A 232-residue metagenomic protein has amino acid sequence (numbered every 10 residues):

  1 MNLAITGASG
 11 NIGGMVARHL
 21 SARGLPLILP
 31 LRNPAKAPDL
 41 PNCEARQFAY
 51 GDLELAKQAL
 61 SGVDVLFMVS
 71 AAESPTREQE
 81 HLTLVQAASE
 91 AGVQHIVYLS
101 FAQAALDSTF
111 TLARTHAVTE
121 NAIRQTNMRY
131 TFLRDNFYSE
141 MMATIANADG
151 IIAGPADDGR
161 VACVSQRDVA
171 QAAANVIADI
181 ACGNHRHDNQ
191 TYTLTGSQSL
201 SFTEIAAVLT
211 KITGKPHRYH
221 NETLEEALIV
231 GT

Functional and structural regions predicted by a protein language model:
M1-K36, L40, G51-E54, S61-V63 (+4 more regions): Oxidoreductase cofactor-interface core, primarily capturing Rossmann-like NAD(P)-dependent enzymes
E44-Q47: Conserved SAM-binding strand-loop segment of SAM-dependent methyltransferases
